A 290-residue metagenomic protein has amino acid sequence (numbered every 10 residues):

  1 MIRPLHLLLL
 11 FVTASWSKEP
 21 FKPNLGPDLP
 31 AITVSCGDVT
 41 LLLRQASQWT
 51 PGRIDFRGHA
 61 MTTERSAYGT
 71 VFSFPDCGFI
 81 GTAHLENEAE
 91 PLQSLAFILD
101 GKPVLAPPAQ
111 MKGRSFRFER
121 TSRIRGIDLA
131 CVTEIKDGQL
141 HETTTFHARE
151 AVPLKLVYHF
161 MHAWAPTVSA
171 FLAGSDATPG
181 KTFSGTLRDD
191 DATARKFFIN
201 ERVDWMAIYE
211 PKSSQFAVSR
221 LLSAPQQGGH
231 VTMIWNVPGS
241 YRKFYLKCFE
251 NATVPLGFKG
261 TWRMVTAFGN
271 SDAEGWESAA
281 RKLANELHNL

Functional and structural regions predicted by a protein language model:
M1-L8: Sec-dependent signal peptide recognition, specifically the positively charged N-region followed immediately by
L8-S17: Hydrophobic h-region of N-terminal signal peptides that target proteins for export in Gram-negative bacteria
E19-G37, A46, R202-L290: Beta-strand-rich recognition/accessory modules
P20-D100: Solvent-exposed N-terminal domain segments of exported/luminal and surface proteins
R44-T50, Y68-G69, E134-G138, L222-Q227: A short, sequence-level motif marking secondary-structure junctions
C77-L140, R149-V157: Extended, loop-rich substrate-binding clefts of extracytoplasmic carbohydrate-active enzymes
K136-P179: Acidic (Asp/Glu-rich), glycine- and aromatic
T167-A217: Flexible, glycine-rich surface segments
